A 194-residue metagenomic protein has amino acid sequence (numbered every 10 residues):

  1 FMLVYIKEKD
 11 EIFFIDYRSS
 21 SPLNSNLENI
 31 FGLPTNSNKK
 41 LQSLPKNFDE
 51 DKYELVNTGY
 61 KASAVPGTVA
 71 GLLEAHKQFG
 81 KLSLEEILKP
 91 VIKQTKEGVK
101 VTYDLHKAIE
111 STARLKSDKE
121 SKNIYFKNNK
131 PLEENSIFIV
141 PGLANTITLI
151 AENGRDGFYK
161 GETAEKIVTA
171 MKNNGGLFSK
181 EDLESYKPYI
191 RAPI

Functional and structural regions predicted by a protein language model:
F1-K160, A164-I194: Noncatalytic scaffold domains of N-terminal-nucleophile
